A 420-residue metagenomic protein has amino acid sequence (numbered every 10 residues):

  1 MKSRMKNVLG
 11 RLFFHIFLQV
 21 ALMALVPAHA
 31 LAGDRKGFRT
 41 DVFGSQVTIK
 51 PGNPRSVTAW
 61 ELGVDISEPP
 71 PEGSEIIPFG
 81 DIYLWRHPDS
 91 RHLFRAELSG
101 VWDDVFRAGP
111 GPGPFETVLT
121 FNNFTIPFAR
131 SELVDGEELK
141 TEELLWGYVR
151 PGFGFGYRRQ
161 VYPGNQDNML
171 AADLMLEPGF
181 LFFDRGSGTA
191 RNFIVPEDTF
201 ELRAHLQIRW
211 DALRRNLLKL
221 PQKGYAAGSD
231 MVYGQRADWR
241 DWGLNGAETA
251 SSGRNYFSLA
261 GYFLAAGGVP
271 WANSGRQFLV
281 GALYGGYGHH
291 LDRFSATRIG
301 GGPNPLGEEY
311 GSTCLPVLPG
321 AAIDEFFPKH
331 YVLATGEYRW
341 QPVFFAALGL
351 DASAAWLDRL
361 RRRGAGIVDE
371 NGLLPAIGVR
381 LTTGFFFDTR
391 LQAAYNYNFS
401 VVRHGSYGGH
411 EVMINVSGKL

Functional and structural regions predicted by a protein language model:
M1-F43: Cleavable N-terminal export/targeting peptides
L31-T120, L202-Q222, D238-R240, P342: Outer-membrane beta-barrel initiation region
G33-D41, N53, E197-V368, V401-S406 (+1 more regions): C-terminal outer-membrane beta-barrel translocator/porin domains of Gram-negative envelope proteins and their
N53-A59, P69-I77, D89, S99-D103 (+11 more regions): Transmembrane beta-barrel outer-membrane domains
L62-E68, F94-W102, T117-D135, L170-F182 (+8 more regions): Transmembrane beta-barrel strands of outer-membrane/channel proteins
G80-R86, G100-P112, P151-R159, L176-P178 (+8 more regions): Residues on the lipid-exposed face of transmembrane beta-strands in outer-membrane beta-barrel proteins
P88-R95, G113-L119, V161-D167, R214-L218 (+4 more regions): Repeated loop/turn-to-beta-strand initiation elements of outer-membrane beta-barrel proteins
F106, G113, V118-N168, G179-N192 (+1 more regions): Outer-membrane beta-barrel translocator/channel fold
